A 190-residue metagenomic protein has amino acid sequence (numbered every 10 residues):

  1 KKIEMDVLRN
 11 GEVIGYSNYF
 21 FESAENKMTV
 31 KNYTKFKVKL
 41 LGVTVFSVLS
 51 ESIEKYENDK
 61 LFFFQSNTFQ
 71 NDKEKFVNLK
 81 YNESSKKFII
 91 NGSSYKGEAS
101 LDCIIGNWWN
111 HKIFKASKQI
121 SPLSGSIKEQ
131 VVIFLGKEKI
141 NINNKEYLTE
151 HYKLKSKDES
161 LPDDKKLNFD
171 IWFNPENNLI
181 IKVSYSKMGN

Functional and structural regions predicted by a protein language model:
K1-E83, W109-N190: Acidic, serine/threonine-rich low-complexity disordered tracts
S84-C103: Acidic/charged, solvent-exposed loop-and-adjacent secondary-structure segments enriched in E/D, K/R, S/T, and G/P
I104-W108: Hydrophobic transmembrane alpha-helices
